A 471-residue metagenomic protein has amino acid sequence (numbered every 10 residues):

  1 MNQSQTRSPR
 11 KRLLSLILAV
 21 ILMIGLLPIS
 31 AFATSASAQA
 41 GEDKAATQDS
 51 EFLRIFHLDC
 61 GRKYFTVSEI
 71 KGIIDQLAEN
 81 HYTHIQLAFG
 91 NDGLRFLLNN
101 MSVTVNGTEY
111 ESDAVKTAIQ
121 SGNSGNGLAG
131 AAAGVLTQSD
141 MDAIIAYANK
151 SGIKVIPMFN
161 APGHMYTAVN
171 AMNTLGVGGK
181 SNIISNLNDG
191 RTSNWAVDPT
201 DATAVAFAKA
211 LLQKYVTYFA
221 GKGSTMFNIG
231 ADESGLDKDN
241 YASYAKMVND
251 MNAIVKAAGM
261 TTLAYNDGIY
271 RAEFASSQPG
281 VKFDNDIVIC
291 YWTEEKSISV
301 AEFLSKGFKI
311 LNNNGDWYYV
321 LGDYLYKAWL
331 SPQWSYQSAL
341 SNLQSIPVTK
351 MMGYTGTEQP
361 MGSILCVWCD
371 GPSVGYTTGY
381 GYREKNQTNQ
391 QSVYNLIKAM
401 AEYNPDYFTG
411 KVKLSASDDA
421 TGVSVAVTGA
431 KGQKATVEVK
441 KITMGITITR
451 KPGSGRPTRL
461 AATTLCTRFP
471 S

Functional and structural regions predicted by a protein language model:
L18, L22-L27: Hydrophobic core
L26-E42: Sec-dependent signal peptide cleavage junction
T47-F52, D92-K150, T167-A202, A220: Aromatic- and acidic-residue-enriched carbohydrate-binding clefts of CAZyme catalytic domains
R54-L58, I85-L87, V155-F159, F227-I229 (+4 more regions): Hydrophobic faces of well-ordered beta-strands that scaffold small-molecule active sites in alpha/beta enzyme cores
E69-D92: Catalytic domains of carbohydrate-active enzymes, especially glycoside hydrolases
N80-Y82, M141-P162, D189-F227: An active-site-proximal structural segment forming one wall of the substrate-binding cleft that immediately precedes
W195-I287, T293-V300, L304: Active-site neighborhood of glycoside hydrolase catalytic domains
Q278-N285, E295-S417: Flexible, acidic glycine-rich loops studded with aromatic residues
